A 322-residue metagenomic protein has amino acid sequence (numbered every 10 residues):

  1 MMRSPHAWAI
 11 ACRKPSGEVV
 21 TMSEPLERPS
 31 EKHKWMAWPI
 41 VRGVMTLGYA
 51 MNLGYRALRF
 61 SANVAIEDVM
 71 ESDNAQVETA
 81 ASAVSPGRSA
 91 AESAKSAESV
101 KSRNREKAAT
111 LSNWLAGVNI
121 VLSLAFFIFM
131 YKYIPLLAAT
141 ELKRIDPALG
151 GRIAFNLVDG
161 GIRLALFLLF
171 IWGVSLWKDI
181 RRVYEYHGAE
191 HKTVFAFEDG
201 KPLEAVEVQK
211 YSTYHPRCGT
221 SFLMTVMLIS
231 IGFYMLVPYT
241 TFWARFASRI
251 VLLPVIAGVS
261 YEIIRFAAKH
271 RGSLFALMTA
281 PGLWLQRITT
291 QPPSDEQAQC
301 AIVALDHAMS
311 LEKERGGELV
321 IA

Functional and structural regions predicted by a protein language model:
A9-A11, E18-L26, P135-P147, F170-E204 (+1 more regions): Juxtamembrane helix-loop transition segments at the membrane interface in multi-pass membrane proteins
W35-F60, D159-Y184, A257-K269: Hydrophobic alpha-helical membrane-embedded segments
F60-V64, S123-A148, V226-S248, A257 (+1 more regions): Juxtamembrane "helix exit" motif at the C-terminal ends of alpha-helical transmembrane segments in multi-pass membrane
T79-A80, P86-G87: Intrinsic, low-complexity polybasic segments
R88, E92, S99-A108, T193-H215: Short membrane-interface loop/juxtamembrane segments of multi-pass integral membrane proteins
N104-A109, A138-L157, V237-A247, F266-A276 (+1 more regions): Membrane interface segments of multi-pass transport proteins and intramembrane proteases
L111-F129, Y211-L236: Transmembrane alpha-helical segments and their cytosolic interface motifs in multi-pass membrane proteins
G272-E318, A322: Cytosolic/matrix-facing juxtamembrane and C-terminal tails of multi-pass cellular membrane proteins
